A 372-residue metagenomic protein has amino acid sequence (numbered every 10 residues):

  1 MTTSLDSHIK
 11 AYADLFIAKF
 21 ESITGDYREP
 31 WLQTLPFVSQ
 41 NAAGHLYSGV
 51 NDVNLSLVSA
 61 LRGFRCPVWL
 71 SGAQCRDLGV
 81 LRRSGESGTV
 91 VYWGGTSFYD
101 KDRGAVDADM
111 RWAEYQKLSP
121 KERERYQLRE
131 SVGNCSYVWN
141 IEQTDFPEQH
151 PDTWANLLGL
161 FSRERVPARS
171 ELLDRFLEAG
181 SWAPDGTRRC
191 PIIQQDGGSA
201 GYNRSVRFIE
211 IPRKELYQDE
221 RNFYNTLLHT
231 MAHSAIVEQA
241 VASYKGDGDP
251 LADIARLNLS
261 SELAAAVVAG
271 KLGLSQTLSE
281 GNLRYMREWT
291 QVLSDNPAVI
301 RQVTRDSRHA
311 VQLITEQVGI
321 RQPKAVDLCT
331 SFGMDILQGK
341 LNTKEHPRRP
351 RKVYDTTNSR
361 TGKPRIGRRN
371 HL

Functional and structural regions predicted by a protein language model:
M1-Y354, R368: N-terminal accessory/interface modules of nucleic-acid-binding and processing proteins
N370-L372: Short acidic DE-rich linear segments
